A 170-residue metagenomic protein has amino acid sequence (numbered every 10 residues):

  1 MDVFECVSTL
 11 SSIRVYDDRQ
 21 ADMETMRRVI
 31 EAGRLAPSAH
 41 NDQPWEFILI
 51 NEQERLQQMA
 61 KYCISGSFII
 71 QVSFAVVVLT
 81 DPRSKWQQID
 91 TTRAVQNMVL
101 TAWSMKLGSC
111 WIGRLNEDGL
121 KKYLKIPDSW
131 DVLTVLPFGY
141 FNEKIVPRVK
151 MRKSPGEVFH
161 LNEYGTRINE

Functional and structural regions predicted by a protein language model:
M1-E170: Acidic, surface-exposed loops and disordered segments
